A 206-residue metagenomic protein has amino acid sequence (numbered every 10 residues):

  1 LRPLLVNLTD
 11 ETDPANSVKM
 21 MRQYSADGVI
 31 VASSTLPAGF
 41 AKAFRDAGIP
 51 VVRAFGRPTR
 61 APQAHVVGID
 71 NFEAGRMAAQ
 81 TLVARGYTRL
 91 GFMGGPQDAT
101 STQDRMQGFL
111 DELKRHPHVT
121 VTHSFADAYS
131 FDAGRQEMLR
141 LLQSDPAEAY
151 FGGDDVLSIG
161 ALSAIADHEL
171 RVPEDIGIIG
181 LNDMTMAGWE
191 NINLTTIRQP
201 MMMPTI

Functional and structural regions predicted by a protein language model:
L1-L8, F92, L110-A133: Short beta-strand elements in bilobed, periplasmic/extracellular small-molecule ligand-binding domains
L1-Q80, A84, L142: Alpha-helical recognition/docking segments in bacterial nutrient-uptake and carbohydrate-utilization systems
A32-S33, A74, R85, S101 (+3 more regions): Replace "coordinates the UDP/GDP/TDP-sugar" with "coordinates nucleotide-activated sugar donors
V67-F92, Q107, F131-L139, S158 (+1 more regions): Hydrophobic alpha-helical segments within soluble ligand-binding/sensing domains
F92-D111, I159: Secondary-structure junction motif
V121, L139-I206: Flexible loop/turn connectors
